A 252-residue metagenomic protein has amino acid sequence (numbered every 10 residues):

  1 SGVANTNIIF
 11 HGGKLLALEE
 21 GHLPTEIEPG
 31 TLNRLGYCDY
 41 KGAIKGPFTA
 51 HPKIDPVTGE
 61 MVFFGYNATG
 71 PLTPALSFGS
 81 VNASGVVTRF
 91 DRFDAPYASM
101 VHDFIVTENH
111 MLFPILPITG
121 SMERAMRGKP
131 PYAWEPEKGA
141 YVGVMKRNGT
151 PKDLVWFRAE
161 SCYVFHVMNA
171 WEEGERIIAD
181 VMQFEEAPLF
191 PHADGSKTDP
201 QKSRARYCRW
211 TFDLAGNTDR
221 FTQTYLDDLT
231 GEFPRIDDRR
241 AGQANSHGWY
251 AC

Functional and structural regions predicted by a protein language model:
S1-C252: Beta-propeller domains
